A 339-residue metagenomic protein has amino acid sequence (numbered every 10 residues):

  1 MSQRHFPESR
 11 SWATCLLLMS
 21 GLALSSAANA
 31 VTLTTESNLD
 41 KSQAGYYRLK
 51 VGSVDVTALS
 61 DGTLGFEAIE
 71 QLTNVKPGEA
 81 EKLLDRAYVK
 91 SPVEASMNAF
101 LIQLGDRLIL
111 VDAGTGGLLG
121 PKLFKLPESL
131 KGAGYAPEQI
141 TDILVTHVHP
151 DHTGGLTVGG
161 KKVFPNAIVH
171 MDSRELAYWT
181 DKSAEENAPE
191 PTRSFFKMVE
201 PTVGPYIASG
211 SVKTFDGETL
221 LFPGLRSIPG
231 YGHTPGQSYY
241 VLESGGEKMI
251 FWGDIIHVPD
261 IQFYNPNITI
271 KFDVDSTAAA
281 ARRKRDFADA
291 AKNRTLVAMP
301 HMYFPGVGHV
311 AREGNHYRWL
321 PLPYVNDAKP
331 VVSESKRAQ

Functional and structural regions predicted by a protein language model:
S2-L16: Bacterial N-terminal signal peptides that target proteins for export
T14-S25: Bacterial N-terminal signal peptides
A27-P127, K131, Q139-D142, G246-G253 (+1 more regions): Metallo-beta-lactamase
T32, F124, K131-Y135, Q139 (+4 more regions): Metallo-beta-lactamase
D61-G62, A113-G116, V148, R174-E175 (+3 more regions): Active-site metal-binding loops of divalent metal-dependent hydrolases
G120, V241-Q339: Cap/insert and terminal regions of metallo-dependent hydrolase folds
I140-T153: Metallo-beta-lactamase
G160-P165: Short, conserved loop/helix-junction motifs that constitute active-site signature segments in enzyme catalytic cores
